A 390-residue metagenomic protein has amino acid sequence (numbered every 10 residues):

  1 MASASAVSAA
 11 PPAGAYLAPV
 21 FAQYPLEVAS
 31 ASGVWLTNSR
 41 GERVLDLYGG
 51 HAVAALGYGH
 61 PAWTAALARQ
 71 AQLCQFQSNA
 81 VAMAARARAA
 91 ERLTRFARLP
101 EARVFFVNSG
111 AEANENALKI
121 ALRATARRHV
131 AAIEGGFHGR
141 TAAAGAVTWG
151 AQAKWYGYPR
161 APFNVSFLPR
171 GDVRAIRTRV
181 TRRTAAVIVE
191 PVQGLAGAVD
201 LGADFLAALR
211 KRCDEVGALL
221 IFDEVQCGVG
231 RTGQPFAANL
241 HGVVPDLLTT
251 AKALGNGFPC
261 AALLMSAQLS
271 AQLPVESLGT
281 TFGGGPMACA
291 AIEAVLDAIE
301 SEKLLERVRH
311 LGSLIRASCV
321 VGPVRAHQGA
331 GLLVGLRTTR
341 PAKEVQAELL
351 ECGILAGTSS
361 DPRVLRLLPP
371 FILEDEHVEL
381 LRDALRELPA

Functional and structural regions predicted by a protein language model:
A2-A390: Conserved N-terminal phosphate-binding loop of PLP-dependent enzymes in the Aspartate aminotransferase
